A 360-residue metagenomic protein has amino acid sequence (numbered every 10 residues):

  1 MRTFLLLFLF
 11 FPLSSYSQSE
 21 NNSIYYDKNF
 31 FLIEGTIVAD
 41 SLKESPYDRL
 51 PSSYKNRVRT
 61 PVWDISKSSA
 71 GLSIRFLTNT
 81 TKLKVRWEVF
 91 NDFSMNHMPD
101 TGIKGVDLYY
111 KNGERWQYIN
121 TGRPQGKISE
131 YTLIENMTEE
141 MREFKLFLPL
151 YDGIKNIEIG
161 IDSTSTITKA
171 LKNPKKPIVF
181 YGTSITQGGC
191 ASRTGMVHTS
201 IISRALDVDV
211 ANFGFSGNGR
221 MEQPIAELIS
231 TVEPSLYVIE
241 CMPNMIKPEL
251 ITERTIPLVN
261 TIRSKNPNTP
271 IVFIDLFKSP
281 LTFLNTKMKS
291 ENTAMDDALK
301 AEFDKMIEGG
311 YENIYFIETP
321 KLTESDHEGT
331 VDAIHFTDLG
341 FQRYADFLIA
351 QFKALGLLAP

Functional and structural regions predicted by a protein language model:
M1-F4: Positively charged n-region of N-terminal signal peptides that target proteins for export
L6, P12-P177, K353-P360: N-terminal secretory targeting modules
K175-T199: Catalytic nucleophile-elbow at a beta strand-turn-alpha helix junction centered on a G-D-S/GDSL motif, marking
Y181-T183, F213-S216, E240-P243, I274-F277 (+1 more regions): Active-site-proximal beta-strand/loop segments in catalytic clefts of secreted hydrolases
T194, I202, G219-I256, K265 (+1 more regions): Oxyanion-hole/transition-state-stabilizing segment in secreted/luminal serine hydrolases and related acyltransferases
T199-N212, D304-K305: Short helix-loop-beta junction
F277-P360: Catalytic His-Asp segment of secreted/periplasmic serine-dependent ester chemistry enzymes
